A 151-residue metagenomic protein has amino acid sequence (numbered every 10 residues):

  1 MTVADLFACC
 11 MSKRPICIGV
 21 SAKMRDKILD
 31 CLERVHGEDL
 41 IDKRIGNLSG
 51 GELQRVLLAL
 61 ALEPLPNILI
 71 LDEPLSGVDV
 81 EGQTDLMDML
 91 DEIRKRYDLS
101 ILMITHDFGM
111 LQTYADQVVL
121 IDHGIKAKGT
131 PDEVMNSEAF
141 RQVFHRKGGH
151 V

Functional and structural regions predicted by a protein language model:
A4, A8, A22-L40: Conserved ABC ATPase "signature" region
R44-L48, E52: Conserved ABC ATPase signature
L65: Conserved catalytic motifs of ABC-family nucleotide-binding domains
L69-E73: Catalytic Walker B motif of ABC-type/P-loop ATPase nucleotide-binding domains
V80-G82: Helix N-cap at the start of a conserved alpha-helix in ABC-type nucleotide-binding domains
T105-H106: H-loop/switch region of ABC-family ATPase nucleotide-binding domains
V119, H123-E133: Conserved switch/coupling elements of ABC/ABC-like ATPase nucleotide-binding domains
